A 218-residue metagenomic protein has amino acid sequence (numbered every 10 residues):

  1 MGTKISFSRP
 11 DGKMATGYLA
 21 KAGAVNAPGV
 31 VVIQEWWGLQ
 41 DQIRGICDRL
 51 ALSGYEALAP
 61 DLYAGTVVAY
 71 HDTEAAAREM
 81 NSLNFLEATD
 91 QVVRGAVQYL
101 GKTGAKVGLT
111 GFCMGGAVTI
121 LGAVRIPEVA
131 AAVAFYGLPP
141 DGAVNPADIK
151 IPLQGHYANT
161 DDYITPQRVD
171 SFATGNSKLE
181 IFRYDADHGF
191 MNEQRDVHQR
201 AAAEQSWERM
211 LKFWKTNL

Functional and structural regions predicted by a protein language model:
M1-L218: N-terminal cap/leader regions of alpha/beta-hydrolase-fold enzymes, predominantly small-molecule hydrolases
